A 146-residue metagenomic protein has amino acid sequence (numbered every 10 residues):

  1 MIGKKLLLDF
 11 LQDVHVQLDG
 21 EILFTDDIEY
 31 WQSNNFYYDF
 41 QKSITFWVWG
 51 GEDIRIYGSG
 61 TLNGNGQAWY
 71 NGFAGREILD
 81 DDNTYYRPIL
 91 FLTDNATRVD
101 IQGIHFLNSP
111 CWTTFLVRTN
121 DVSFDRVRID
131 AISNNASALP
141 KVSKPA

Functional and structural regions predicted by a protein language model:
M1-A146: Extracellular/periplasmic carbohydrate-active domains that bind, remodel, or depolymerize complex polysaccharides
